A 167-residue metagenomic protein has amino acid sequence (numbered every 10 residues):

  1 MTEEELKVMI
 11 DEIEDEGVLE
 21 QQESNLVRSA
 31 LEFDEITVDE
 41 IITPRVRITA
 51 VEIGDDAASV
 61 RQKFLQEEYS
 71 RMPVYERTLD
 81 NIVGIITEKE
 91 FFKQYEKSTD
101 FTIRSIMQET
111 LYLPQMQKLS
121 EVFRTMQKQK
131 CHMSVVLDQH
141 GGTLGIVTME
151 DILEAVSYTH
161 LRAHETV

Functional and structural regions predicted by a protein language model:
T2-R162: Soluble cytosolic regulatory domains appended to membrane proteins
A163-V167: A short, hydrophobic C-terminal helix/tail in secreted or cell-surface proteins
